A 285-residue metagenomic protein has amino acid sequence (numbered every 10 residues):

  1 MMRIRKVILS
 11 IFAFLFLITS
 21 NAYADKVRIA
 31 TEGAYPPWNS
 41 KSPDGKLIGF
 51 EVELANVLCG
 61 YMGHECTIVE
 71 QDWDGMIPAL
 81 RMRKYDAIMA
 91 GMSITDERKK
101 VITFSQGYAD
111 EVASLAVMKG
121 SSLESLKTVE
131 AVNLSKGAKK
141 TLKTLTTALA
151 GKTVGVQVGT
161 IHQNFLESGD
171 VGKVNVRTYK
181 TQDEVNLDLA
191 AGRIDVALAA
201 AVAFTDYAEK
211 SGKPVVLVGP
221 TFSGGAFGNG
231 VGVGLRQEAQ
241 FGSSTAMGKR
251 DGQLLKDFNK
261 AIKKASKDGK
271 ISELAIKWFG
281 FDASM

Functional and structural regions predicted by a protein language model:
L9-T19: Bacterial N-terminal signal peptides
A24-M92, K100, D268: Extracytoplasmic small-molecule ligand-binding "clamshell" domains of the periplasmic binding protein/Venus flytrap
G33, D110-S114, E209-K256, F281-M285: Periplasmic-binding protein-like
V52, T67-P78, K139-L142, V176-A191 (+1 more regions): Short helix-initiation/N-cap motifs at beta->coil->alpha
N56-E70, A148-T153, S168-E184, A191-R193: A local structural motif
D74-P78, G91-V101, N164-G169, D195-G230 (+2 more regions): A ligand-binding cleft/hinge motif common to bilobed small-molecule-binding domains
S93, K100, F104-V154, G159: A conserved helix-loop-strand patch within extracytoplasmic ligand-binding domains of the periplasmic binding
A261-W278: Periplasmic-binding protein-like
